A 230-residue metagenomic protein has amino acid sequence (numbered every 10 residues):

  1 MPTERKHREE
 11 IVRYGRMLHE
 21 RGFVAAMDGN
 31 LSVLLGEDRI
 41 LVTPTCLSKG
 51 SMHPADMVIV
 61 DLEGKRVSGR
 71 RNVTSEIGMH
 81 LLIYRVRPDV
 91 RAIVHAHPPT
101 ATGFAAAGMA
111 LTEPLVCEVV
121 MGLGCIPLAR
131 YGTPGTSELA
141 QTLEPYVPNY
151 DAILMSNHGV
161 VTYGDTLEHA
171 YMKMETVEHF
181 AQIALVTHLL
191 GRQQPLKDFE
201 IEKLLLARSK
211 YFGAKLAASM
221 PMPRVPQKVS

Functional and structural regions predicted by a protein language model:
M1-S230: Glycine-rich flexible loops
